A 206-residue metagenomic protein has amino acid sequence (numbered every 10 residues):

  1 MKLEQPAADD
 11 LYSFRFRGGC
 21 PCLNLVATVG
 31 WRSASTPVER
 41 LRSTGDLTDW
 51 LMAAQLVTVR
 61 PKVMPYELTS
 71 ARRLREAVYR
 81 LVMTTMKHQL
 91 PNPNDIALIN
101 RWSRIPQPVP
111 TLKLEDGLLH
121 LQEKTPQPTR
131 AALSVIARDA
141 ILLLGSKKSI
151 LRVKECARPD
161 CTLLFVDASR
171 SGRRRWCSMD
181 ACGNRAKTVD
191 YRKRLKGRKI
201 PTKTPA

Functional and structural regions predicted by a protein language model:
M1-E155, T162, I200-A206: Short helix-coil boundary/hinge micro-motifs
K148-E155, F165-R173, V189: Short conserved catalytic/interaction loops centered on acidic-Pro-aromatic/His motifs
E155-D160, M179-A181: Short, cysteine/histidine-rich loop/knuckle motifs that typically chelate Zn2+
G172-G183: Cysteine-rich micro-motifs
A181-R198: Basic DNA-binding region of bZIP-type proteins
